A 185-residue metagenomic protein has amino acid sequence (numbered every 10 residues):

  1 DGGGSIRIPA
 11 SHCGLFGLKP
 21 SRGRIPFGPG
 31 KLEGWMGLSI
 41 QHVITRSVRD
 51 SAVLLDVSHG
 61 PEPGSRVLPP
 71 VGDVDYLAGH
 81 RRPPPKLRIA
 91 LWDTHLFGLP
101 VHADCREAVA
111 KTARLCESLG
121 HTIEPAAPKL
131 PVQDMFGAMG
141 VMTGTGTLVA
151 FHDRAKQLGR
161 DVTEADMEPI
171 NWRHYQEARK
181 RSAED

Functional and structural regions predicted by a protein language model:
R7-H12: Structural signature of FAD isoalloxazine-binding scaffolds in flavoprotein oxidoreductases
C13-G17, G140-G144: Short, hinge-like loop/turn segments at secondary-structure boundaries
K19-T112, L130, D153-D161: A short helix-breaking turn/cap at a secondary-structure junction
A78-D93, M142-D185: Short helix-loop capping/hinge segments that flank enzyme active sites or metal/cofactor-binding pockets
L119: Conserved dinucleotide-binding and phosphotransfer motif residues
T122-A127: General small-molecule cofactor/ligand-binding pocket signal
